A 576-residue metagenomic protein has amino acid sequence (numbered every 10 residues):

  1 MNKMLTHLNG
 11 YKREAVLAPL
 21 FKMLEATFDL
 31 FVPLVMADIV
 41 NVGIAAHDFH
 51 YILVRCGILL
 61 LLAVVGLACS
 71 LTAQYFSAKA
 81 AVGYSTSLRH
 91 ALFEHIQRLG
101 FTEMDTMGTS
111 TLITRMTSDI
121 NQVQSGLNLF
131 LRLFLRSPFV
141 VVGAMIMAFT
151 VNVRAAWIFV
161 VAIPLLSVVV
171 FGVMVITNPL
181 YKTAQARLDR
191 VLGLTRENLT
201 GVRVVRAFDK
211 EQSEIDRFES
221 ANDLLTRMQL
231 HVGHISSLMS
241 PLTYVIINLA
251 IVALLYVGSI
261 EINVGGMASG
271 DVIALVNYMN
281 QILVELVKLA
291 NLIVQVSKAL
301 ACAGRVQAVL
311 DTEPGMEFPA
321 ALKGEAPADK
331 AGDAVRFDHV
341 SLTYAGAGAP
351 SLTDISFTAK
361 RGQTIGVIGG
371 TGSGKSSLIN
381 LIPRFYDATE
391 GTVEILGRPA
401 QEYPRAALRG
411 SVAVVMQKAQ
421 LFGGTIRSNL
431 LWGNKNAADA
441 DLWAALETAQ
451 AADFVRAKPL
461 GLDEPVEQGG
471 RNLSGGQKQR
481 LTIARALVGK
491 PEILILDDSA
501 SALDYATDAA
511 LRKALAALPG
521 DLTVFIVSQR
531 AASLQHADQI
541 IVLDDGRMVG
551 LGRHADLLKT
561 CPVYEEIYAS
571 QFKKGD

Functional and structural regions predicted by a protein language model:
M1-F31, M36, I44-L60, V65 (+16 more regions): Membrane-integrated ABC transporters
G10, E14-T27, D38, L62 (+3 more regions): Transmembrane helices of ABC transporter permease
G10-R13, R98-T102, S118-L131, L135 (+7 more regions): An intracellular "coupling" helix at the cytosolic face of ABC transporter transmembrane type-1 domains
V32, M36, A73, S77 (+7 more regions): Hydrophobic/aromatic residues in alpha-helical transmembrane segments
A46-H47, V82, H90-T114, S118-I120 (+5 more regions): Short intracellular "coupling" helices and adjacent cytoplasmic loop segments at the cytosolic face of multi-pass
H47-V54, M147-V161, H231-R305, V309-L310: Helix-loop-helix
A328-D576: ABC-type nucleotide-binding domain
